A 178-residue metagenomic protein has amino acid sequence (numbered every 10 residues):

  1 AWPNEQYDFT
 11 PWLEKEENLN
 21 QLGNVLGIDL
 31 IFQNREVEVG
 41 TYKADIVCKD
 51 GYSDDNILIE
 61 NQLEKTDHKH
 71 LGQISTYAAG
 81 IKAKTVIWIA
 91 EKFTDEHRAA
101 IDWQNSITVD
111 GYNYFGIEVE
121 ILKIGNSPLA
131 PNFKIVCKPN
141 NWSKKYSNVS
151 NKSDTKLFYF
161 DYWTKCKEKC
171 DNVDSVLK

Functional and structural regions predicted by a protein language model:
A1-K178: Charged, terminal alpha-helix-loop-beta segments that serve as non-catalytic nucleic-acid engagement and/or assembly
